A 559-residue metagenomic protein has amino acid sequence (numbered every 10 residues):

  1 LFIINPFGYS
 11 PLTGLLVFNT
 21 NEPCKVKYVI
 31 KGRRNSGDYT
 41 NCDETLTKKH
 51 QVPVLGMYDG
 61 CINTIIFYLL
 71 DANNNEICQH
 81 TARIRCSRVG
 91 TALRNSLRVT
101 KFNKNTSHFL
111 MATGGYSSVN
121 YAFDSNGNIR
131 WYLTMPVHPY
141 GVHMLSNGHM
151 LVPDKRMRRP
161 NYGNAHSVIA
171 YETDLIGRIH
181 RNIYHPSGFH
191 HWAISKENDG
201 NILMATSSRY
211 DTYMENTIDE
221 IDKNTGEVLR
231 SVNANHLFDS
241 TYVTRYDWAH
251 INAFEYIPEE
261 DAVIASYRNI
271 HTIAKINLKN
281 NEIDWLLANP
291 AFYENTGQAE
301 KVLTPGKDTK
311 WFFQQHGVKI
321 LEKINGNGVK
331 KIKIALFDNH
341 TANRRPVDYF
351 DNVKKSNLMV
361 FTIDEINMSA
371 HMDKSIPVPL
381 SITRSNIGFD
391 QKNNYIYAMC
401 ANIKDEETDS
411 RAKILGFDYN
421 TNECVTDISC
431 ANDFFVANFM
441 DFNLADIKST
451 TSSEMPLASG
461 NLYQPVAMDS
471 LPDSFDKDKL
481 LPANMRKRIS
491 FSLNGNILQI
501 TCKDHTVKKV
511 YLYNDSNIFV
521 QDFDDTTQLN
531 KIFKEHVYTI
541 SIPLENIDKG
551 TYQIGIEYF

Functional and structural regions predicted by a protein language model:
F2-I30, H50-Q51, I62, I66-K531 (+2 more regions): Histidine-/acidic-rich catalytic cores in large beta-rich domains
N35-T40: Extracellular/oxidizing-compartment recognition motifs
C42-T47: Short beta-strand segments within Ig-like beta-sandwich modules, predominantly Fibronectin type-III
K48-P53, H80, H536-S541: Short S/T/G- and acidic-enriched coil/turn segments that sit immediately N-terminal to beta-strands in beta-sandwich
L55-Y58, E545: Surface-exposed loop and edge beta-strand positions of immunoglobulin-like domains
